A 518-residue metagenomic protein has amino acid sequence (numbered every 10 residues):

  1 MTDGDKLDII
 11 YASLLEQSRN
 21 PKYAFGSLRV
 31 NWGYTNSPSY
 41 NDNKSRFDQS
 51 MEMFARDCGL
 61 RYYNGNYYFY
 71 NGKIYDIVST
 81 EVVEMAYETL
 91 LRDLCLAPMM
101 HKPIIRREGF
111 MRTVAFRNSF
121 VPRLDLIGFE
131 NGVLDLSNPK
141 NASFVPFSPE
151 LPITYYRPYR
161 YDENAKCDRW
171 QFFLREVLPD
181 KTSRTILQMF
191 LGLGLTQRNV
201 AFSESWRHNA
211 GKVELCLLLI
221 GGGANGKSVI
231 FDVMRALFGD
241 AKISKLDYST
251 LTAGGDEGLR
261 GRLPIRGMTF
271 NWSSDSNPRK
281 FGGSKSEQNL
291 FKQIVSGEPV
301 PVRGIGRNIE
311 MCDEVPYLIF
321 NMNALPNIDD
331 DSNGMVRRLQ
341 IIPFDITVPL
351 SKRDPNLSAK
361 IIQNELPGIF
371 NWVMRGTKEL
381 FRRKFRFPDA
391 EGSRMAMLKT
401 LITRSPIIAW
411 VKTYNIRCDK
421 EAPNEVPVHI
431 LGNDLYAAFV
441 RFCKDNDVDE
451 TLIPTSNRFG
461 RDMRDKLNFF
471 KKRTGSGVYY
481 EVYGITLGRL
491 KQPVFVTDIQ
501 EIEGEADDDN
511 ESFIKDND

Functional and structural regions predicted by a protein language model:
T2-Y156, H208, L431, T451-P454 (+1 more regions): Intein modules and their embedded homing endonuclease domains
G4, D57-E81, I127, V133-T269 (+6 more regions): P-loop NTPase catalytic core of nucleic-acid-dependent motor ATPases
N43-Q49, R235-F238, G283-V300, G460-R461: A short, contiguous, amphipathic alpha-helix enriched in charged residues
A86, I230-M234, M268, S286-I294 (+3 more regions): Alpha-helical scaffold elements adjacent to nucleotide-binding pockets in ATP/GTP-utilizing enzyme cores
I105, F116, R123, F238-K242 (+8 more regions): Positively charged interface segments
L259-G306: Conserved nucleotide-sensing/catalytic segment adjacent to the nucleotide-binding pocket in NTP-handling enzymes
G267-F270, E314-L318: Loop/turn-to-beta-strand initiation segments
E379-V426: Conserved alpha/beta core segments of nucleic-acid transaction machinery
